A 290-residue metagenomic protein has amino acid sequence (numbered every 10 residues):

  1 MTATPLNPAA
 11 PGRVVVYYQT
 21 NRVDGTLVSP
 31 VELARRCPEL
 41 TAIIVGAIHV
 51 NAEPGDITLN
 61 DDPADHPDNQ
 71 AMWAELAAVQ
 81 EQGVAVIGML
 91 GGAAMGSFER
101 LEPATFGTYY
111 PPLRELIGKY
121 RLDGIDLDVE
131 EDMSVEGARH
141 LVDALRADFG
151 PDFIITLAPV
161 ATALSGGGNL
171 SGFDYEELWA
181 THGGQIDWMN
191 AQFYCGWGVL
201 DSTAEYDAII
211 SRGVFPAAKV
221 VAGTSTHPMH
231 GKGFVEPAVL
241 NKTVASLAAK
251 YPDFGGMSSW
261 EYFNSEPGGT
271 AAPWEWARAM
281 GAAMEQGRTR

Functional and structural regions predicted by a protein language model:
T2-K242, Y251-G255, F263-R288: Chitinase-like catalytic core of GlcNAc-active glycosidases
